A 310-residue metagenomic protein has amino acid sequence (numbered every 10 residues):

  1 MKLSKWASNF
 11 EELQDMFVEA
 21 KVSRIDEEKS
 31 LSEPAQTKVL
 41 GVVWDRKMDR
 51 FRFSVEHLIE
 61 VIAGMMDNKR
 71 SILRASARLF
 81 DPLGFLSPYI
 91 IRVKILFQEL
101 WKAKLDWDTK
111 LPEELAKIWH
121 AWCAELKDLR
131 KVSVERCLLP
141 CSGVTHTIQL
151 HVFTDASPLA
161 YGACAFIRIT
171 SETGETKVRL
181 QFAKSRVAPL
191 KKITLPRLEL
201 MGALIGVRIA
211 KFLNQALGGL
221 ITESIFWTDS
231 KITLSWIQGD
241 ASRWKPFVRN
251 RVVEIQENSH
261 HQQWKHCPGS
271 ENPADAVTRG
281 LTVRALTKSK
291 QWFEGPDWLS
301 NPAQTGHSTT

Functional and structural regions predicted by a protein language model:
M1-L3, G41, F80, G84 (+10 more regions): Mobile genetic element proteins and their domesticated derivatives, centered on retroelements and DNA transposons
M1-S4, Q36-T37, R50, L79 (+6 more regions): Beta-sheet entry/capping signal
S8-D15, I205-P273: RNase H catalytic domain
F17-A77, W122, L126, V253-N272 (+1 more regions): Flexible, low-complexity interdomain linkers flanking nucleic-acid-processing modules
S32-V144, Q149: C-terminal reverse transcriptase regions that engage the nucleic-acid substrate
E33-A35, M65, K69-I72, P112-L115 (+11 more regions): Active-site-proximal structural scaffolding
I72, I169-M201, G239: A short, polar/acidic, helix/strand-boundary loop motif
I148, V152-V178: Acidic, metal-ligating active-site segments
